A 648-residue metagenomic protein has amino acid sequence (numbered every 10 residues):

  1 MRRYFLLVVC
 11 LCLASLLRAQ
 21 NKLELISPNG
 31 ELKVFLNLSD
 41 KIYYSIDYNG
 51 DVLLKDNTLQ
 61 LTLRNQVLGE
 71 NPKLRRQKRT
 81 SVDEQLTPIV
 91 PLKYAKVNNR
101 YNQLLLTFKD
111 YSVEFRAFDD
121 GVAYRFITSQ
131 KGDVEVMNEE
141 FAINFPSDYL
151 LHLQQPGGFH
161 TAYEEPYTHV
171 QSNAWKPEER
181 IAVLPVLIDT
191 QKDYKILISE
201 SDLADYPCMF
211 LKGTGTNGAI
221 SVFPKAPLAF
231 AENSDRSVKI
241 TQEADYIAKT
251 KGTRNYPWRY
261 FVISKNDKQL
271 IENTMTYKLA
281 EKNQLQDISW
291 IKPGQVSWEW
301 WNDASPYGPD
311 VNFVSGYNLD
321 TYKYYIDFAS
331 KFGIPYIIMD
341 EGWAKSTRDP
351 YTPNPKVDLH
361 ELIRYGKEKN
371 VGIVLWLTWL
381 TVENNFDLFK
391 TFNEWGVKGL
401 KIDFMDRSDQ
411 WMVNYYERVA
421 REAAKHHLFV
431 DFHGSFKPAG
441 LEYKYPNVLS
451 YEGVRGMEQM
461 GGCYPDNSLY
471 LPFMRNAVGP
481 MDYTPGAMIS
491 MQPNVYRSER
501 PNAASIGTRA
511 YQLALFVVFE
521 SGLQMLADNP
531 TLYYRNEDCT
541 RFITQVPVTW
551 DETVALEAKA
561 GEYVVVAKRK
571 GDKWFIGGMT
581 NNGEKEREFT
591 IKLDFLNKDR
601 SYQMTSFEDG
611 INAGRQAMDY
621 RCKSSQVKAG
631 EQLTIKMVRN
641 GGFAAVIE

Functional and structural regions predicted by a protein language model:
M1-K22: Bacterial Sec-dependent N-terminal signal peptides
K22-Y277, N283: N-terminal accessory beta-strand-rich subdomains and adjacent acidic, glycine-rich linkers that precede catalytic cores
E140-Q155, D594-G610: Solvent-exposed beta-hairpin/edge-strand motifs
I247, K251-F328, F332: An acidic-aromatic substrate-binding cleft motif
M339-T508: Aromatic- and carboxylate-enriched substrate-binding clefts and catalytic-loop regions of carbohydrate-active enzymes
D528-F575, M579, N612-M618: Glycan-recognition and catalytic regions of carbohydrate-active enzymes
A560-K598, F643-A644: Carbohydrate-binding surface patches
S624-E648: C-terminal beta-strand-rich structural cap/linker in extracellular carbohydrate-active enzymes
